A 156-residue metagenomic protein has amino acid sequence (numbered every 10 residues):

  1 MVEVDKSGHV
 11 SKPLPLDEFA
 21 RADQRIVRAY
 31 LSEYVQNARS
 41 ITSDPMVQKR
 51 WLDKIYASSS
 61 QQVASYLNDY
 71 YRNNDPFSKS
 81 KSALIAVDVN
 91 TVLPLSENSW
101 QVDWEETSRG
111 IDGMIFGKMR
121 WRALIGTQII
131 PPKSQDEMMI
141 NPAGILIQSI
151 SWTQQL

Functional and structural regions predicted by a protein language model:
M1, D5-R25, M46-L156: Structured, amphipathic secondary-structure segments that form assembly/contact surfaces in multi-subunit
Y30-I41: Solvent-exposed, amphipathic alpha-helical segments
